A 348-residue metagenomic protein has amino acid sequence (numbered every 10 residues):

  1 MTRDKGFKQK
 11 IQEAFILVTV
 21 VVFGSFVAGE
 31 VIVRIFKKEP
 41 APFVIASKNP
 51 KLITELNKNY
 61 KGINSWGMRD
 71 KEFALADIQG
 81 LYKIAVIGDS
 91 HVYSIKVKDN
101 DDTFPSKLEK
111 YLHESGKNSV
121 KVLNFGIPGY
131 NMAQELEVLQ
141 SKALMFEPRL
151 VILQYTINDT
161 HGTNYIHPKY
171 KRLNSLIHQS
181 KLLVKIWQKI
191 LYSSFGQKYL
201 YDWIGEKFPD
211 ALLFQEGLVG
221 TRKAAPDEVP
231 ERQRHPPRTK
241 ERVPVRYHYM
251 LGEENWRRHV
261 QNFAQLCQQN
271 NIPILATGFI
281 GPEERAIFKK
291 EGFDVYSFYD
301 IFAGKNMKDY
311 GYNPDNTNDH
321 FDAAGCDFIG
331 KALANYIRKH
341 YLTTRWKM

Functional and structural regions predicted by a protein language model:
D4-V21: N-terminal Sec-pathway targeting helices
F15, A28, P314-M348: Histidine-centered active-site loop/cap adjacent to the catalytic His in serine esterases/O-acetyl transfer systems
R34-Y111, S115-G116, F302-N306, Y312-N316: Membrane/wall-proximal cationic-aromatic binding patches
K83-A85, H91-S175: Conserved SGNH/GDSL esterase-like catalytic core that processes O-acyl groups on lipids and polysaccharides
P105, E109, L136-Q140, V260 (+3 more regions): Extracytoplasmic/secreted envelope proteins and their assembly/folding machinery, especially bacterial periplasmic
I157-F293, F298-Y310, D315, D319 (+1 more regions): Serine-dependent acyl-ester chemistry module
